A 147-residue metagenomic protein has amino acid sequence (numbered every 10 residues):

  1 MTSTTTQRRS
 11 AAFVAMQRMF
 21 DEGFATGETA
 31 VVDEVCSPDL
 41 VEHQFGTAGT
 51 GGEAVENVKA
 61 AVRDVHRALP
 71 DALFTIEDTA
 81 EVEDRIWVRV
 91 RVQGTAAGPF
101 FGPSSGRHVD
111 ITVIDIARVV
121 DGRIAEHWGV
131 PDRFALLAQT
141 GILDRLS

Functional and structural regions predicted by a protein language model:
M1-S147: C-terminal and inter-domain tail/linker signature
